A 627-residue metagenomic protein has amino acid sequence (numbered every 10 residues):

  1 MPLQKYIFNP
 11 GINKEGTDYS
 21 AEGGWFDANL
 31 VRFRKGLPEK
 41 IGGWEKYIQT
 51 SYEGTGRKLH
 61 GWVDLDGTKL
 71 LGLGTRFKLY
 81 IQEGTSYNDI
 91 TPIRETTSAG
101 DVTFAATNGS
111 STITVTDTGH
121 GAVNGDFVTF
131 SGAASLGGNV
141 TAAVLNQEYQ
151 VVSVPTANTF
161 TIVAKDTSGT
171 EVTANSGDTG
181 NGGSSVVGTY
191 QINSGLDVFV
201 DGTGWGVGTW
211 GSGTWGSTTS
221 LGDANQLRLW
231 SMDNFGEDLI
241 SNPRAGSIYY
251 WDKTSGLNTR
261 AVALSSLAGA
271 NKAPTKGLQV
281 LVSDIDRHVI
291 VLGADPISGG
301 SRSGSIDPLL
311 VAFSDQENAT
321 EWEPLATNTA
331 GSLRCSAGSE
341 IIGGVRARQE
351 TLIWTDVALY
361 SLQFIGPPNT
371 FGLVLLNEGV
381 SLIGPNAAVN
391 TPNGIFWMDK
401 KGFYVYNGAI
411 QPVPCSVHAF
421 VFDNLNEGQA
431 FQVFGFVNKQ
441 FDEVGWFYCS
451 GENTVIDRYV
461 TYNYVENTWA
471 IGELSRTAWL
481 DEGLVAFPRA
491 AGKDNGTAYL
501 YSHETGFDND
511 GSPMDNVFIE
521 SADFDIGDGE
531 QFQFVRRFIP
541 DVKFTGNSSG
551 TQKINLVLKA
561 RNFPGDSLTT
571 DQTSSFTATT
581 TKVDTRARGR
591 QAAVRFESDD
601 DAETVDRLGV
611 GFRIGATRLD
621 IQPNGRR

Functional and structural regions predicted by a protein language model:
M1, E15, D89-R228, S255-A273: Small/polar beta-strand repeat architecture
M1-S98, S194-D201, W205-W210, T214 (+5 more regions): Beta-sheet repeat architectures centered on beta-propellers
E45-T50, T214-T219, A261-A270, N328-R334 (+1 more regions): A short beta-strand motif characteristic of beta-propeller blades
Y87, Y250-L264, G300-G331, S361-F371 (+3 more regions): Surface-exposed loop/turn elements that mediate protein-protein interactions on large endomembrane-trafficking
R228-S283: Internal, well-ordered domain-core segments that constitute the primary functional module of diverse proteins
V282-D307: Solenoidal tandem-repeat scaffolds enriched in leucines and small polar residues
T351-N377: Surface-exposed extracellular loop regions of Gram-negative outer-membrane beta-barrel proteins
